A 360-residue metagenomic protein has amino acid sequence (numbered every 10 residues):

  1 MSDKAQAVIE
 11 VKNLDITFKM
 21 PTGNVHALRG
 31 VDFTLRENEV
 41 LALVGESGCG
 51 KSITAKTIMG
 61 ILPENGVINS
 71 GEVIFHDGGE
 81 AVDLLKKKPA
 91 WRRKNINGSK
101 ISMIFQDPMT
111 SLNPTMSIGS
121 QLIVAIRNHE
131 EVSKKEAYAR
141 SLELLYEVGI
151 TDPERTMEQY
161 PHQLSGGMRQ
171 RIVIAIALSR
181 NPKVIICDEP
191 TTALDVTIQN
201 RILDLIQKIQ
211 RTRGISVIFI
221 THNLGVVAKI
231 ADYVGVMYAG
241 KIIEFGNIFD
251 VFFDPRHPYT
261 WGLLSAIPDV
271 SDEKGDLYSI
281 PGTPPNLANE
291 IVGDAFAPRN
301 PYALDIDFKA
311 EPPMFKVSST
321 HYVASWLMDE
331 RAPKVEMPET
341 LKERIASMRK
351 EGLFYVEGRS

Functional and structural regions predicted by a protein language model:
K4-V8, T17-G30, I61-G66, G79 (+4 more regions): A short, flexible loop at the N-terminus of ABC-type nucleotide-binding domains that lies
A5-A7, A81-L84, E154, N247-V356: Short catalytic/signature loops enriched in Gly
V44-G45: The feature captures the beta-strand-to-loop junction immediately N-terminal to the Walker
E72-N95, S133, V251: ABC ATPase NBD Q-loop/coupling interface
H76, K135-R155, L264: Conserved ABC ATPase "signature" region
S179-K183: A short, proline-enriched helix->beta-strand linker immediately N-terminal to the Walker B motif in ABC-type P-loop
I186, P190, L194-D276: P-loop NTP-binding/switch modules centered on Walker-like glycine-rich loops
